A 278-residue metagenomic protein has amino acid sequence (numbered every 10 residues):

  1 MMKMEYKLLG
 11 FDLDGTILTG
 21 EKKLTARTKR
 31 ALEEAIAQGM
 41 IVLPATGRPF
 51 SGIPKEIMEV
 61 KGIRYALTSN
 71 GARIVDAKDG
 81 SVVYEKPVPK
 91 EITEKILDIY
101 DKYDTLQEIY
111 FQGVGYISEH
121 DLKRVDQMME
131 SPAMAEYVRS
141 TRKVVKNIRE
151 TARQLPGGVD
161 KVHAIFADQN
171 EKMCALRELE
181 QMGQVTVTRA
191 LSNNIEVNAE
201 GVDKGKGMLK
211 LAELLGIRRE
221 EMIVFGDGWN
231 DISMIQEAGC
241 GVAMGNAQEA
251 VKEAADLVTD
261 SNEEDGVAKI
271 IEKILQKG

Functional and structural regions predicted by a protein language model:
M1-F11, R30, A37: Non-catalytic pre-domain segments flanking phosphatase-related domains
K3-L8, L24-T25, E180, I195-G278: Mg2+-dependent phosphoryl-transfer enzymes with acidic/Ser/Thr/Gly-rich catalytic loops
E5-E21, I96: Asp-based phosphoryl-transfer active-site loop
K22-G39, P87-I92, V144-R149, G201-E213 (+1 more regions): Short, acidic loop-to-helix structural element flanking the phosphoryl-transfer center in phosphate-processing enzymes
A26-E130: Active-site phosphate-binding/coordination module
G39-L43, G62-R64, K161, E220-E221 (+2 more regions): Short active-site oxyanion
E59-G62, N70, K78, M182-G183 (+2 more regions): Short, structured coil segments at secondary-structure junctions
I99, Y103-L106, Y110-F225: Conserved acidic, metal-coordinating active-site core of Asp-based, Mg2+-dependent phosphoryl-transfer enzymes
